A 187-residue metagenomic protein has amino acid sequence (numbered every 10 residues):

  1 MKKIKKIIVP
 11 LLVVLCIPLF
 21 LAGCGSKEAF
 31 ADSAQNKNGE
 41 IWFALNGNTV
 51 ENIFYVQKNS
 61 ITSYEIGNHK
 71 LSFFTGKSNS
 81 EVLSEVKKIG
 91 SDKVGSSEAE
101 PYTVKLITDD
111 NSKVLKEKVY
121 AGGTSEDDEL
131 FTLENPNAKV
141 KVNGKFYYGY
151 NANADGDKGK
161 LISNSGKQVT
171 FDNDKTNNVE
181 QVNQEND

Functional and structural regions predicted by a protein language model:
M1, A34-N36, G95: Intrinsically disordered, low-complexity regions enriched in Ser/Pro/Gly/Gln/His and often acidic
M1-K27: Sec-dependent N-terminal signal peptides of Gram-positive bacterial secreted proteins and lipoproteins
V14-I17, G23, F43, G47 (+2 more regions): Generic detector of low-complexity/intrinsically disordered segments and short hydrophobic N-terminal stretches
G25-F43: N-terminal helix-cap/turn-to-beta initiation motif at the start of protein domains
F30, G144-D187: Edge beta-strand at a domain terminus
E40-S72: Short, solvent-exposed loop/hinge segments that bridge or flank secondary-structure elements
N48, I66-K160: Contiguous, well-ordered beta-strand patches that form the walls/edges of small beta-barrel/beta-sandwich domains
